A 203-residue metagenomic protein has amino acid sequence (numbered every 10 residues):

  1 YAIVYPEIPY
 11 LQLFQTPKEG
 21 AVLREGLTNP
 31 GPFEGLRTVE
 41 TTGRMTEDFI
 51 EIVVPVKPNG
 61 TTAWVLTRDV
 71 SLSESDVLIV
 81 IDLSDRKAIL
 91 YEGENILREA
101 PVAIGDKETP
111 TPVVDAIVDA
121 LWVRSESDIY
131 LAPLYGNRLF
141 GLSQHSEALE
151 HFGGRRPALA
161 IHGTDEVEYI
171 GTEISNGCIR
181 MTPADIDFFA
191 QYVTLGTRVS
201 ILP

Functional and structural regions predicted by a protein language model:
Y1, V53-I81, E92, I104: Boundary regions of SH3-family modules and the immediately adjacent low-complexity/disordered segments in eukaryotic
Y1-T41: Beta-loop motif signature
E7-Y10, M45-F49, G60, E74-D76 (+6 more regions): Extracytoplasmic
P30-R68: SH3/SH3-like beta-barrel superfamily modules
D69-V77, D106-V113, S125-P203: Exported/periplasmic cell-wall-interacting domains
A88: Gly/Thr-rich phosphate-binding beta-strand-loop-beta motif of the actin/hexokinase/Hsp70
L97-K107: Glycine-rich catalytic cores of cysteine/serine-nucleophile enzymes that process amide/ester linkages in cell-envelope
